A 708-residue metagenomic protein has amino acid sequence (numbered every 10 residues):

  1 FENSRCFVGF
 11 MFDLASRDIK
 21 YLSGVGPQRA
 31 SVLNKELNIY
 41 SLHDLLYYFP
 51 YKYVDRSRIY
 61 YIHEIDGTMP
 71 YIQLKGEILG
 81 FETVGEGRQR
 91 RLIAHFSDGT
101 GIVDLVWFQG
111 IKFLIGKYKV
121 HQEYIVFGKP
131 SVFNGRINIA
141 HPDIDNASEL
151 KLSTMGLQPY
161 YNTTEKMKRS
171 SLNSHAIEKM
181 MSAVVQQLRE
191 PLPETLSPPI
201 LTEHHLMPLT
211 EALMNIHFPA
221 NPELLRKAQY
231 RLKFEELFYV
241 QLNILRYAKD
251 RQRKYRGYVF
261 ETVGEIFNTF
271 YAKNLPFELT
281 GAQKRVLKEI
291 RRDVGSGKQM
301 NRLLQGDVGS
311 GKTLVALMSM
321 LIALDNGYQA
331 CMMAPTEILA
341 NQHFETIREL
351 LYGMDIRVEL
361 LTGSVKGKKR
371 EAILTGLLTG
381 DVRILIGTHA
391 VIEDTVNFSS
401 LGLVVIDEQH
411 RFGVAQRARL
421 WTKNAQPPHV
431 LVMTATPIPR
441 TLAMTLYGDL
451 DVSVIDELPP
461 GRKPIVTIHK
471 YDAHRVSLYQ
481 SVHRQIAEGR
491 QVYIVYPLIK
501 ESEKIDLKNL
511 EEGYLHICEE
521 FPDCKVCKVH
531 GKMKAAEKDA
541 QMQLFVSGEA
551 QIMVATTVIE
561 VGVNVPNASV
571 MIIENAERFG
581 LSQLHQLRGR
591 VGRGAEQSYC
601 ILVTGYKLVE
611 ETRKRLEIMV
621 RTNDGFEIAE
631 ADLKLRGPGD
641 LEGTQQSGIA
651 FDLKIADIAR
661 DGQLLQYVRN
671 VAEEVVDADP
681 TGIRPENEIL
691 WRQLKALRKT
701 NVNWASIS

Functional and structural regions predicted by a protein language model:
V8-S23, K35, V240: Long, highly charged, low-complexity intrinsically disordered interaction regions that mediate electrostatic DNA/RNA
V32, Y258-L303: Conserved pre-motif I regulatory segment
Y48-L79: OB-fold nucleic-acid-binding modules
E77, K129-P130, N243, A576 (+1 more regions): Short, surface-exposed secondary-structure boundary micro-motifs
V84-N274: Upstream accessory/linker segments immediately N-terminal to the RecA-like ATPase cores of bacterial MutS and a subset
R285-K288, S296-E617, T681: Inter-lobe coupling/hinge segments of SF2-like helicase ATPases
D523, M542-I552, I559-P566, M571-E574 (+4 more regions): Accessory helical-bundle/CTD segments and flexible terminal tails appended to RecA-like ATPase motors
